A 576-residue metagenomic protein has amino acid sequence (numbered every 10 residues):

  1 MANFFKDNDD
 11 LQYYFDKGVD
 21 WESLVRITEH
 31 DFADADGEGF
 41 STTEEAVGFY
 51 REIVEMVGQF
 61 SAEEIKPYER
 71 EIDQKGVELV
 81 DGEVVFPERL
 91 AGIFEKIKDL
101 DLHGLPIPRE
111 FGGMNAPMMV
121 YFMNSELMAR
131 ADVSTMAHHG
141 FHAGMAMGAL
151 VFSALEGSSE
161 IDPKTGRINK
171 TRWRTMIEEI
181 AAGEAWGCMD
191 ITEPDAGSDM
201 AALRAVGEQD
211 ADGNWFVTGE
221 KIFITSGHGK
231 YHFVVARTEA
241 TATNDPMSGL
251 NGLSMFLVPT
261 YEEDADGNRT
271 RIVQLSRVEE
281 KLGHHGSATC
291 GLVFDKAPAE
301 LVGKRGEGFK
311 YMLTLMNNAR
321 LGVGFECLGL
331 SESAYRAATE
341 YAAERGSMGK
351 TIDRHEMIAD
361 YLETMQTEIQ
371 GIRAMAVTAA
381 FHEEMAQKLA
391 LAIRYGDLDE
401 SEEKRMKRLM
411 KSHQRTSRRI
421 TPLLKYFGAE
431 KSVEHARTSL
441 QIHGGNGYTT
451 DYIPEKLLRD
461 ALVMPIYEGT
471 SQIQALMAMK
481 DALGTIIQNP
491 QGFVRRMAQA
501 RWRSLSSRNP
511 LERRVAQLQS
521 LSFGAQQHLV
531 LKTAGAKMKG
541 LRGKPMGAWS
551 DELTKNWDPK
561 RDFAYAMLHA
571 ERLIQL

Functional and structural regions predicted by a protein language model:
M1-V80, V84: Extended, charge-enriched "interface" segments that sit outside catalytic cores
A2-F5, D10, V19, D101 (+2 more regions): Alpha-helix capping/hinge segments and adjacent helical runs
G58-Q59, R89-R174, E178, A182 (+2 more regions): Internal helix-loop-helix
V80-I107, C188-Y231, M410-E430, E434-T450 (+3 more regions): Flexible, glycine/threonine-enriched loop-and-boundary segments that flank and lead into catalytic domains of large
A146, V151-E160, R172-M176, E468-T470 (+1 more regions): A structural-propensity feature for long, helix-poor, extended segments
N214, T218-T270: A short core secondary-structure module
E262-S276, K281, A288-A319, R336-R354 (+1 more regions): A glycine-rich, basic-preceded beta-loop-alpha segment at the flavin cofactor/substrate interface of flavin-utilizing
Q370-K425, W557-A564: C-terminal helix-coil-helix/basic helical segment that borders enzyme active sites and/or dimer interfaces and provides
